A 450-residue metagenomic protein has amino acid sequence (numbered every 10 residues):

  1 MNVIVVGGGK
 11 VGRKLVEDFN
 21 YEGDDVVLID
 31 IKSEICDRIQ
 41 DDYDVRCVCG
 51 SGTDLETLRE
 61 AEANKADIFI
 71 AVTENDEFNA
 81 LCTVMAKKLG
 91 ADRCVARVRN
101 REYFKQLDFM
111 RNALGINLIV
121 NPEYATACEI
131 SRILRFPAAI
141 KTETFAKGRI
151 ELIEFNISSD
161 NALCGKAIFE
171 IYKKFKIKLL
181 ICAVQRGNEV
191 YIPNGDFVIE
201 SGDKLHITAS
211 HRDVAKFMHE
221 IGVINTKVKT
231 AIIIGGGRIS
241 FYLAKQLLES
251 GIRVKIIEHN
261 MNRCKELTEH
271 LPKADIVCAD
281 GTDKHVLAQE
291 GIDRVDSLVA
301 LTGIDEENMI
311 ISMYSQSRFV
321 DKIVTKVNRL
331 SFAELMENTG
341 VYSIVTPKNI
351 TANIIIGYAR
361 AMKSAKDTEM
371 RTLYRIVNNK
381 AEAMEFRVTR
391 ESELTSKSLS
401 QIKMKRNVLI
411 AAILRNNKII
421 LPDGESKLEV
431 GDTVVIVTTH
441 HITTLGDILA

Functional and structural regions predicted by a protein language model:
M1-A450: Cytosolic regulatory regions of ion transport systems
